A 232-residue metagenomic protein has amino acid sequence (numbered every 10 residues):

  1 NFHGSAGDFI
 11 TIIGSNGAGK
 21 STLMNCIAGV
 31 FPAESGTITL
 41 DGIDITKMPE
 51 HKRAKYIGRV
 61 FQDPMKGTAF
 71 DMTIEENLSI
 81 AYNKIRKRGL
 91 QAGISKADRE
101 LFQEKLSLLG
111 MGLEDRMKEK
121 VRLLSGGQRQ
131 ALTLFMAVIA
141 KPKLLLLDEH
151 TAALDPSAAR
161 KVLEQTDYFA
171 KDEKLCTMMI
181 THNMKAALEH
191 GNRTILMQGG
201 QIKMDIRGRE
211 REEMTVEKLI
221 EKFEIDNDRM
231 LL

Functional and structural regions predicted by a protein language model:
I13-S15: The feature captures the beta-strand-to-loop junction immediately N-terminal to the Walker
A28: Helix-to-loop junction immediately C-terminal to a conserved catalytic motif
G36-I43, M204-I206: Conserved ABC transporter NBD signature motif
D44-G58, K66, R88-Q91, S95 (+1 more regions): ABC ATPase NBD coupling module
A137-V138: ABC ATPase C-loop
L145-D148: Catalytic Walker B motif of ABC-type/P-loop ATPase nucleotide-binding domains
T181-H182: H-loop/switch region of ABC-family ATPase nucleotide-binding domains
Q201-I225: Conserved beta-strand-loop-alpha-helix hinge in the C-terminal portion of ABC ATPase nucleotide-binding domains
